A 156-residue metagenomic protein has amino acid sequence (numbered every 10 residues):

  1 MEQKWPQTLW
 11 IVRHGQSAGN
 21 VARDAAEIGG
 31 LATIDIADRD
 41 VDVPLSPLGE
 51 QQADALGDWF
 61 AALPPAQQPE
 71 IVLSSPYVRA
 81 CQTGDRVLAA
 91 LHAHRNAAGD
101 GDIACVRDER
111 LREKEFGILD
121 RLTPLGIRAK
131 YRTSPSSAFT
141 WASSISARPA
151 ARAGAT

Functional and structural regions predicted by a protein language model:
K4-P6, W10, A18-G19, D24 (+1 more regions): Phosphate-coordination/substrate-recognition cap region in phosphate-metabolizing enzymes
G15: Active-site metal-binding loops of divalent metal-dependent hydrolases
A25-D40: A solvent-exposed, charged loop/short amphipathic helix patch at secondary-structure junctions
I36-P44, S136-T156: Short glycine/proline- and acidic residue-enriched helix-loop micro-motifs that form flexible lids or anion-recognition
